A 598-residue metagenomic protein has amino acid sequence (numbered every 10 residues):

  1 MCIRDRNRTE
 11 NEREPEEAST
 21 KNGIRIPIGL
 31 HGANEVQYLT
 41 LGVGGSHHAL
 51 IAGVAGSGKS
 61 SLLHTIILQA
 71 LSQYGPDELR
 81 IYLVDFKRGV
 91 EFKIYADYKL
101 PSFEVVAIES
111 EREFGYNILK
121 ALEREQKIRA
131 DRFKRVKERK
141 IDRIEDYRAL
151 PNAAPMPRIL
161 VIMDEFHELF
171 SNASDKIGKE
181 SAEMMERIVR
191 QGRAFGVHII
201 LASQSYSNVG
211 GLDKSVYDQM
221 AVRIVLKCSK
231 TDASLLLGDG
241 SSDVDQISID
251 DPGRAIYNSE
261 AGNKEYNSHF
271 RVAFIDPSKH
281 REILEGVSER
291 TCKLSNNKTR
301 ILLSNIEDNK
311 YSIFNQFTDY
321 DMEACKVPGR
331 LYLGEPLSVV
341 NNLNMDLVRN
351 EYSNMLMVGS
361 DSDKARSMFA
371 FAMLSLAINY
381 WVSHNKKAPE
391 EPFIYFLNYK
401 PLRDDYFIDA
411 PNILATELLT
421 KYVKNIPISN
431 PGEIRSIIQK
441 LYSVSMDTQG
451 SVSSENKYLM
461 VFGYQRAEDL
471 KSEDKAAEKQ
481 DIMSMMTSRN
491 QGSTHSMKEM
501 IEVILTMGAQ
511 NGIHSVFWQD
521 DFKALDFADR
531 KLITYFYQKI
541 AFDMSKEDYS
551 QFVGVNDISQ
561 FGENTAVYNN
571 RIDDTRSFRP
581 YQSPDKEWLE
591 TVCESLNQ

Functional and structural regions predicted by a protein language model:
M1-R6: Conserved small/polar residues in nucleotide/adenosyl-binding loops
N7-T9, P277-Y332, S375-L376, K400 (+3 more regions): Extended alpha-helical interface modules used as scaffolds for assembling large macromolecular complexes
T9-R143, A149-G238, V244-I247, T318-G554 (+3 more regions): P-loop NTPase catalytic phosphate-binding loop
S229-L303, Y549-Q598: Conserved P-loop NTPase
